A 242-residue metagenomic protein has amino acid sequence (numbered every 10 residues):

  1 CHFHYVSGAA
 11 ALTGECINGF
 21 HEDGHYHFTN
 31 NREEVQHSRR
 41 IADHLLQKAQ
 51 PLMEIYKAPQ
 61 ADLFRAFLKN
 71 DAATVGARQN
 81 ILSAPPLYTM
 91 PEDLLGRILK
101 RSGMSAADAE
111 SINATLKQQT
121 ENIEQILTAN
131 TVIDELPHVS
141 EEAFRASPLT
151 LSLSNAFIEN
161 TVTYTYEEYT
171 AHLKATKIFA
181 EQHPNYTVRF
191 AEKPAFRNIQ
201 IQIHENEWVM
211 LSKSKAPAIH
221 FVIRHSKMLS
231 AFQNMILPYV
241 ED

Functional and structural regions predicted by a protein language model:
C1-N30, E34-E241: Hydrophobic protein-protein interaction segments
